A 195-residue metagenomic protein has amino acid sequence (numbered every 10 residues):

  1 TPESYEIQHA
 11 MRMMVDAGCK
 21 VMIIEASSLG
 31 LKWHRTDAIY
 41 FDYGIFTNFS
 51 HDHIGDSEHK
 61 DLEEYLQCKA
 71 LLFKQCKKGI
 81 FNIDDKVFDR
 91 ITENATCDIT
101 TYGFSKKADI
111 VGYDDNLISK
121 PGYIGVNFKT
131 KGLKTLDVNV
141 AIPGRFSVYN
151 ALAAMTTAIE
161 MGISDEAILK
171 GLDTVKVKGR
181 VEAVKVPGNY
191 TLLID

Functional and structural regions predicted by a protein language model:
T1: N-terminal phosphate/diphosphate-binding loop that engages ATP/GTP or pyrophosphate donors across diverse enzyme folds
S4: Nucleotide-state-sensitive switch-loop elements of NTP-binding domains
M11-R12, W33, A70: Short hydrophobic/charged patches on amphipathic alpha-helices used for structural packing and interfaces
V15-C19, Y43-T191: Acidic, Mg2+-coordinating active-site environments of NTP-dependent enzymes
C19-L29, T191-I194: Switch II (G3) loop of P-loop NTPases
L29-D37: Conserved helix/coil segment N-terminal to the catalytic DExD/H
T36-I39, K120: Short glycine/proline-enriched loop/turn "hinge" motifs that connect secondary-structure elements and lie
